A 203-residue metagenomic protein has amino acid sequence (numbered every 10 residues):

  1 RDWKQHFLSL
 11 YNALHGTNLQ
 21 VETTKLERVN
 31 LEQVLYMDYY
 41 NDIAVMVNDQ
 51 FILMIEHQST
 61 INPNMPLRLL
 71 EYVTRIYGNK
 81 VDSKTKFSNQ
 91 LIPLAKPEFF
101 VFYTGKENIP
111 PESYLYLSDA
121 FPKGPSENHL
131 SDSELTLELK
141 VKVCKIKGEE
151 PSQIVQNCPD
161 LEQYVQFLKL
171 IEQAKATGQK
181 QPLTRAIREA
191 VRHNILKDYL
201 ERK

Functional and structural regions predicted by a protein language model:
R1-K203: Elongated, amphipathic alpha-helical interaction scaffolds
